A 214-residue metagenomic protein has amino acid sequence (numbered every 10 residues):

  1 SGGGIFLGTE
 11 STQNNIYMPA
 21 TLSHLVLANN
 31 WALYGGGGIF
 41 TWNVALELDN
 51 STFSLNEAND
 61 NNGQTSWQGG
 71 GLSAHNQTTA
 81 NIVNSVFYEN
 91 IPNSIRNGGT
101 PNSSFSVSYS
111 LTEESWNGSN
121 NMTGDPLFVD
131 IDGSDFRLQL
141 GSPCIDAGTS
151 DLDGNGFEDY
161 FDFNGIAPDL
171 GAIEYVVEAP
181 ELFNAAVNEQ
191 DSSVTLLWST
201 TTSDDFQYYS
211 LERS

Functional and structural regions predicted by a protein language model:
S1-G141, G154, N164-A167: Predominantly extracellular beta-rich ligand-binding scaffolds that present long acidic/polar faces for carbohydrate
Y88, E113, A147-D151, I173 (+1 more regions): Phosphate/oxyanion-binding loops and surfaces in catalytic or ligand/nucleic-acid-binding neighborhoods
W116, L152-G154, L196, Q207: Short, solvent-exposed loop/turn elements at domain surfaces
G141-A179: Surface beta-loop-beta hairpin patches that serve as ligand-binding interfaces in beta-rich domains
V177-Q207: Pro/Thr/Ser/Gly-rich low-complexity, intrinsically disordered linker/stalk tracts
Q207-S214: Extracellular low-complexity, O-glycosylation-prone stalks/linkers
